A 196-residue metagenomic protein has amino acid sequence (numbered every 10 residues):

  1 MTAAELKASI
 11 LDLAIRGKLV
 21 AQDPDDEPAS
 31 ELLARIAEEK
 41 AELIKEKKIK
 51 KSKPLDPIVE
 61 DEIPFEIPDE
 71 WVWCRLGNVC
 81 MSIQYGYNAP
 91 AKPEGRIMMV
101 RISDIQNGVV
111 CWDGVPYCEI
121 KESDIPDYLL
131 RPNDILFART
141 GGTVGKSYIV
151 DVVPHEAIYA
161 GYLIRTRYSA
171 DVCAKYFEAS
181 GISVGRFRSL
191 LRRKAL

Functional and structural regions predicted by a protein language model:
M1-I36, E42: Amphipathic alpha-helical coiled-coil/heptad-repeat segments
T2-A3, A89-K92: Replace "in large, NTP-powered and nucleic-acid-processing enzymes" with "in large, NTP-powered factors and other
S9, L13, K18-V20, E60-Y85: Non-catalytic DNA-recognition/assembly elements of restriction-modification systems
D26-E66: Phosphate/adenylate-binding "loop-and-lid" substructures adjacent to NTP/NAD/dNTP-binding pockets in NTP-dependent
P57-E62, G77-A89, S103-P132, V150: Sequence-specific dsDNA recognition surfaces
R101-I102, I120-G185: A short beta-sheet element
G181-L196: Specificity-determining recognition surfaces
